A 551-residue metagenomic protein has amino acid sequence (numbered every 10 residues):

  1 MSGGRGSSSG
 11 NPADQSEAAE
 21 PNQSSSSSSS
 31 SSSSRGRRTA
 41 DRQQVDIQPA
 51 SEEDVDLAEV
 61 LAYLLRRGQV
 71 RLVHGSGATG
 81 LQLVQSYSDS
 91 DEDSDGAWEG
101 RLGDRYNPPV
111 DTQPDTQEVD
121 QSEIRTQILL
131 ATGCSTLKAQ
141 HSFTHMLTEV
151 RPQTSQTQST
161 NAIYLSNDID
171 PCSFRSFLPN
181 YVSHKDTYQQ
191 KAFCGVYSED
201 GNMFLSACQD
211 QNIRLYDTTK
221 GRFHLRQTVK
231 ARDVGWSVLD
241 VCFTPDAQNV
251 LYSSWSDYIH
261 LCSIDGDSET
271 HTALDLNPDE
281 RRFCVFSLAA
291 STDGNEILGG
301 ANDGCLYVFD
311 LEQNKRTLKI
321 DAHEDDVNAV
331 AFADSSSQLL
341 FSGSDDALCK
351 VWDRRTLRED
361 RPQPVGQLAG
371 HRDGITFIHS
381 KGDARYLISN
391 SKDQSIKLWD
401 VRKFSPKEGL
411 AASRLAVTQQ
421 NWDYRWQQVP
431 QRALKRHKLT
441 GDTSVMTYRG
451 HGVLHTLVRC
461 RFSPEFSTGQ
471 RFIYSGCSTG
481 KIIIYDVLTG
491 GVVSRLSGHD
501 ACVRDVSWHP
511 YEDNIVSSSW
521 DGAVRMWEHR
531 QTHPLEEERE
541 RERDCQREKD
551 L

Functional and structural regions predicted by a protein language model:
S2-Q190, S198, E537-L551: Intrinsically disordered terminal extensions that flank WD40 beta-propeller domains in eukaryotic WD-repeat scaffold
N107-E312, L318-A322, A329-F332, A369 (+8 more regions): WD40 beta-propeller repeat fold
A273, Q363-P364, P406-W426, L535-R543: Flexible, disordered linker segments and immediate boundary regions flanking tandem C2H2 zinc-finger modules
S336, G382-D383: Residue-level recognition of beta-strand termini and adjacent short loop/turns
L348-I375, S380: Acidic, glycine-rich loop-and-beta core segments that form the ion-binding/anion-interacting portion of active sites
Q427, L434-L439: Catalytic lobes of large eukaryotic enzymes
N514-Q546: Blade-level signature of beta-propeller repeat domains, shared across WD40, Kelch, NHL, RCC1 and BNR/Asp-box propellers
